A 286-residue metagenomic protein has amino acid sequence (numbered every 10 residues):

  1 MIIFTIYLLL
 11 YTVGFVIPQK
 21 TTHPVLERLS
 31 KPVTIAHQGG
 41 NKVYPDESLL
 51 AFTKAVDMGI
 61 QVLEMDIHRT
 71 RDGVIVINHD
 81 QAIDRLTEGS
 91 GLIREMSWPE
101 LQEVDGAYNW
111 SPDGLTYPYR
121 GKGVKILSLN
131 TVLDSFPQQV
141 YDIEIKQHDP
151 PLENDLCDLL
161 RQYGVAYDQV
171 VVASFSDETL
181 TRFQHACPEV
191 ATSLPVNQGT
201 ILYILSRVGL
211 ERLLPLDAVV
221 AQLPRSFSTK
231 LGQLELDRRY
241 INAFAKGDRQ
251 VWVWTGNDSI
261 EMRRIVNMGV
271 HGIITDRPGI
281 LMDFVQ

Functional and structural regions predicted by a protein language model:
I2-Y7, Y11-T21, H79-A191, L213-G247: Metal-dependent phosphodiesterase/phospholipase catalytic core, i.e., the His/Asp/Glu-rich active-site region
I17-V33, L49: N-terminal signal-anchor transmembrane helix
T34-A36, L63-M65, Y141-I143, V170-A173 (+4 more regions): Hydrophobic faces of well-ordered beta-strands that scaffold small-molecule active sites in alpha/beta enzyme cores
Q38-G39, D46, S174, Q198 (+1 more regions): Glycine-rich beta-to-alpha transition loops that act as phosphate-gripper elements at the mouths of alpha/beta enzyme
A51-R69, L214-A221: Catalytic domains of carbohydrate-active enzymes, especially glycoside hydrolases
T70, V270-F284: Glycine-rich phosphate-binding active-site loops on the catalytic face of alpha/beta enzymes
T181, D258-V270: Catalytic cores of alpha/beta
